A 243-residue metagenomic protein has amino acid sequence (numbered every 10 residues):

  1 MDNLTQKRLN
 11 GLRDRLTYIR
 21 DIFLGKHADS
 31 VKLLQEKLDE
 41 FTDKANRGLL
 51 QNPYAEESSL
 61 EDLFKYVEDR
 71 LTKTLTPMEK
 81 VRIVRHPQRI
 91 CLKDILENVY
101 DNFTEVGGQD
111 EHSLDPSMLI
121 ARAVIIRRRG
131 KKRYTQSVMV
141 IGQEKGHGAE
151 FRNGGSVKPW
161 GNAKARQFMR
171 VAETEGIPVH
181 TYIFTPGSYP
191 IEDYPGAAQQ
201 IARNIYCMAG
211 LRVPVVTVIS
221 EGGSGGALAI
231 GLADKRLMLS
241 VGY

Functional and structural regions predicted by a protein language model:
M1-T217, E221-L228, L232-L237, V241-Y243: Terminal-region recognition feature
